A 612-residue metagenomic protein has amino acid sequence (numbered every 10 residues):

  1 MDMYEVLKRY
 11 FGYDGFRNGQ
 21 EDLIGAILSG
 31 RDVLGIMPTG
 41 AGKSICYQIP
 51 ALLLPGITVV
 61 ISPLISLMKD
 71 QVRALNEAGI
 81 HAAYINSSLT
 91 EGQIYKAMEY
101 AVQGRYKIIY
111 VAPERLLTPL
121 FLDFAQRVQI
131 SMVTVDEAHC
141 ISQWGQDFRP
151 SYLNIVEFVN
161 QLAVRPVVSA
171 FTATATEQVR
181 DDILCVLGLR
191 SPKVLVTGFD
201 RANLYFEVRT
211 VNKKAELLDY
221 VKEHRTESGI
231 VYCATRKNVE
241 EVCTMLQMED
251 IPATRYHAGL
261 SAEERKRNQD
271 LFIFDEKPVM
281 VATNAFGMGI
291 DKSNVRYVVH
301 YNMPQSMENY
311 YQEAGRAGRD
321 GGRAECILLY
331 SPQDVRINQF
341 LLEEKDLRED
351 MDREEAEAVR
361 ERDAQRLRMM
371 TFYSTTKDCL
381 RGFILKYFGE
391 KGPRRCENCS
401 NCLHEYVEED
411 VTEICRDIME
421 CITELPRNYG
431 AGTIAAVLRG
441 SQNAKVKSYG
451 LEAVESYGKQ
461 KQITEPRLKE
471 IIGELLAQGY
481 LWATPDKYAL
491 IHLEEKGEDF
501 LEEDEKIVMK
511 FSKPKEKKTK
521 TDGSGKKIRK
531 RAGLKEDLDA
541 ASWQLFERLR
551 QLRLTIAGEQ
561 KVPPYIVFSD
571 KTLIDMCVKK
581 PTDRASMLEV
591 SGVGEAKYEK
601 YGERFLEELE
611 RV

Functional and structural regions predicted by a protein language model:
M1-M3, R336-I337, R348-R353, R362-A364 (+2 more regions): Accessory DNA-binding and partner-docking regions appended to nucleic-acid-acting proteins, especially the terminal
M1-Y10, D14-N18, D22-S44, A51-L54 (+3 more regions): Helicase motor core with emphasis on the C-terminal RecA-like subdomain
D22, E216, M369, D417-E420 (+1 more regions): Pre-recognition alpha-helix immediately N-terminal to the DNA-recognition helix within helix-turn-helix or winged-helix
I27, V221, F272, S374 (+2 more regions): Short helix-to-turn junction characteristic of helix-turn-helix DNA-binding domains, especially the helix
C46, C233, C326, C379 (+1 more regions): Disulfide-bonded cysteines in secreted/extracellular proteins and peptides
A358-F388: Short, charged low-complexity linear segments at domain edges
